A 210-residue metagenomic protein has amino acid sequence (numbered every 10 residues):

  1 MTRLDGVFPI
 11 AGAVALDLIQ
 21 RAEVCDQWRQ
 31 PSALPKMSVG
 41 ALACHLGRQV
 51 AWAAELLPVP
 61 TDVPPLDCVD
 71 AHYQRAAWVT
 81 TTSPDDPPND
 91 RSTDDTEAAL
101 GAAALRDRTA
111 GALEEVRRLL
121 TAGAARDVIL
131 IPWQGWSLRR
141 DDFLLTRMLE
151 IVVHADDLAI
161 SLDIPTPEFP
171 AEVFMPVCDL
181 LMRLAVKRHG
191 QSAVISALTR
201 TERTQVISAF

Functional and structural regions predicted by a protein language model:
M1-D17, A22-P35, E55-F210: Structured surface interface patches that mediate subunit assembly and partner/cofactor docking
L42: N-terminal cationic and glycine-rich segments that engage phosphates or anionic surfaces
